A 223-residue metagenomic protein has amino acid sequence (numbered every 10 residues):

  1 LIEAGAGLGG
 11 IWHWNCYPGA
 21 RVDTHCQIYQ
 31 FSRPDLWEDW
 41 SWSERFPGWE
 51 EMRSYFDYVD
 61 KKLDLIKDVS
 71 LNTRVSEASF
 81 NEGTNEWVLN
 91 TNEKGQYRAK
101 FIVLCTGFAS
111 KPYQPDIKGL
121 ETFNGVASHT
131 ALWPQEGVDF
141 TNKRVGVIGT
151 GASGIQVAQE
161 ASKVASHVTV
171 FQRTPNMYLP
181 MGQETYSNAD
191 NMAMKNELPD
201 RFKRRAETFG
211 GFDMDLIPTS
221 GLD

Functional and structural regions predicted by a protein language model:
L1-G7, I102-D223: Rossmann-like dinucleotide-binding core of oxidoreductases
L1-I66, Q172-R173: Beta1-alpha1 glycine-rich phosphate/pyrophosphate-binding loop at the start of Rossmann-like nucleotide-binding domains
L8, T24-Q27, R74, N85 (+1 more regions): Residues that flank catalytic or metal-binding motifs in active/ligand-binding sites
W14-Y17, H25, S79-T84, L120: FAD-dinucleotide binding site
N15, T84-W87, E184-S187: Short low-complexity, flexible loop/linker segments enriched in glycine and/or proline with clustered acidic
T24-I28, E38-D39, A99-F101, C105-P112: Core domains of carbohydrate- and sulfate-ester-processing enzymes
I28, V69-S70, G125-S128: Conserved beta-strand scaffold positions in the cores of enzyme catalytic domains, especially in NTP/NDP-utilizing
S43-A109: Feature captures the FAD/FMN-dependent oxidoreductase FAD-binding
